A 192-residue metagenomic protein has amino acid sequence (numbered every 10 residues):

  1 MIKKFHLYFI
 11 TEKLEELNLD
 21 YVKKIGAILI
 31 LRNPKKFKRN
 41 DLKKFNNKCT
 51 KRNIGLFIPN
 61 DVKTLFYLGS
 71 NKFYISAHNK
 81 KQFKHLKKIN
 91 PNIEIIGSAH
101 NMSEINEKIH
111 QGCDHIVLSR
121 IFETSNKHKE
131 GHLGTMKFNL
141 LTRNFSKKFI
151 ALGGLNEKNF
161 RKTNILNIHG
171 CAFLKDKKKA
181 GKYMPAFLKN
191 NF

Functional and structural regions predicted by a protein language model:
I2-E16, K35, I95-S98: Active-site mouth loops of central-metabolism enzymes
F9, L29, L65, K108 (+3 more regions): Conserved, mostly hydrophobic/aromatic
T11-K13, G55-K63, S76-H78, I96-N106 (+2 more regions): Glycine-rich beta-to-alpha transition loops that act as phosphate-gripper elements at the mouths of alpha/beta enzyme
E16, K23-G26, I30-I89: N-terminal active-site wall of soluble small-molecule enzyme domains
E16-A27, I105-L118: Alpha/beta enzyme core
K24-I25, L68, Q111, N144 (+1 more regions): Structural motif
L42-F57, K80, H85-N101, E130-G154 (+1 more regions): Alpha-helix-loop-beta-strand connector modules within alpha/beta enzyme cores
F73-L86, V117-H132, L155-F192: Glycine-rich phosphate-binding active-site loops on the catalytic face of alpha/beta enzymes
